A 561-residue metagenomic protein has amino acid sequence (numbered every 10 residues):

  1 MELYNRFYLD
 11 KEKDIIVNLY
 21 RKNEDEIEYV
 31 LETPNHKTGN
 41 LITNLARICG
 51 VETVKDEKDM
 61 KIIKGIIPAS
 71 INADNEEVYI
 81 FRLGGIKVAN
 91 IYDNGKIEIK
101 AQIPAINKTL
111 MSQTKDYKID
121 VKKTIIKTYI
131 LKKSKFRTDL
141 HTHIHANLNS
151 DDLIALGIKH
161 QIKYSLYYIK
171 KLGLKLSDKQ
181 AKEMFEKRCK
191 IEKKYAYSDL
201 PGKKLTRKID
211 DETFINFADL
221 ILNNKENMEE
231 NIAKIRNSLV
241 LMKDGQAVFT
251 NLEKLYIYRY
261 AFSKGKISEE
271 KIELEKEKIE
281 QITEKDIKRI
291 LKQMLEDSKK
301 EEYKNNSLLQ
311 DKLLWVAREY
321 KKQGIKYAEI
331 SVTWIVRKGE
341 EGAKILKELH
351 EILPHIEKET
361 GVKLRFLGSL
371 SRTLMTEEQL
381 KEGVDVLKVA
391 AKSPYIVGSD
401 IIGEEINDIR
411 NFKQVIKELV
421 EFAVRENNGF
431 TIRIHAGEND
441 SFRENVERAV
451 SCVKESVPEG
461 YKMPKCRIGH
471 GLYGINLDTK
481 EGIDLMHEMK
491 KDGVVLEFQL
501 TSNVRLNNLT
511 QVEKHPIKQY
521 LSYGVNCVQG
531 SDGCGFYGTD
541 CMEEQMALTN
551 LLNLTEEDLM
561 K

Functional and structural regions predicted by a protein language model:
L3-D10, E52: Tryptophan-anchored aromatic micro-motifs
D14-L19: Short, solvent-exposed loop/hinge segments that bridge or flank secondary-structure elements
K22-N44, I103: N-terminal glycine/threonine-rich, aromatic-flanked beta-hairpin/loop signature
N40-I63, P68-S70: A low-complexity, Ser/Thr/Gly/Pro-enriched, surface-exposed linker/loop concept that marks segments flanking
E52, I97-I106, Y117: A short, surface-exposed interaction/processing loop segment used at functional sites
N107-K561: Metal-cofactor-binding active-site regions of metalloenzymes
